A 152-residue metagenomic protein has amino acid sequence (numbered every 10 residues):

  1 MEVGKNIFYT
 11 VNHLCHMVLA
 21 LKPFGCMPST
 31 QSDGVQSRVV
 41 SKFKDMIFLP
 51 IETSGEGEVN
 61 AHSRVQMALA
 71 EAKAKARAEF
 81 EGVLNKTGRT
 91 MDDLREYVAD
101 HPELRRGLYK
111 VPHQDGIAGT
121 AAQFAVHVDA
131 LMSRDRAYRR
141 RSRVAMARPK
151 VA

Functional and structural regions predicted by a protein language model:
M1-A152: An N-terminal assembly and electron-transfer interface module characteristic of large anaerobic redox and radical
